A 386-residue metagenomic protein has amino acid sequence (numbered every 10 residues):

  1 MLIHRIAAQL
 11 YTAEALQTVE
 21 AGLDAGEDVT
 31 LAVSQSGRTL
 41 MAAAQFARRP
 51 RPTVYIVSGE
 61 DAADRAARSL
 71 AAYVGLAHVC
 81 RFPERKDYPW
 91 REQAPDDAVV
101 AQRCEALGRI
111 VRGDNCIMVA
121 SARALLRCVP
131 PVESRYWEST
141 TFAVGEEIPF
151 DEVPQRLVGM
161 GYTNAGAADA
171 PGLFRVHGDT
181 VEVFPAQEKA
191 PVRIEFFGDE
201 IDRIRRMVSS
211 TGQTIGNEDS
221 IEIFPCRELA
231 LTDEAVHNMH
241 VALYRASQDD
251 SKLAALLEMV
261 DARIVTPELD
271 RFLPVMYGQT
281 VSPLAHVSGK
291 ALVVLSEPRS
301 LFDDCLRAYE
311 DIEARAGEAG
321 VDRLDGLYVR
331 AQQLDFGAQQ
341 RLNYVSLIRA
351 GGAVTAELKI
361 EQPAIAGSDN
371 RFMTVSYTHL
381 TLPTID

Functional and structural regions predicted by a protein language model:
M1-L382, D386: ASCE RecA-like P-loop NTPase motor cores that couple ATP hydrolysis to mechanical translocation on nucleic acids
